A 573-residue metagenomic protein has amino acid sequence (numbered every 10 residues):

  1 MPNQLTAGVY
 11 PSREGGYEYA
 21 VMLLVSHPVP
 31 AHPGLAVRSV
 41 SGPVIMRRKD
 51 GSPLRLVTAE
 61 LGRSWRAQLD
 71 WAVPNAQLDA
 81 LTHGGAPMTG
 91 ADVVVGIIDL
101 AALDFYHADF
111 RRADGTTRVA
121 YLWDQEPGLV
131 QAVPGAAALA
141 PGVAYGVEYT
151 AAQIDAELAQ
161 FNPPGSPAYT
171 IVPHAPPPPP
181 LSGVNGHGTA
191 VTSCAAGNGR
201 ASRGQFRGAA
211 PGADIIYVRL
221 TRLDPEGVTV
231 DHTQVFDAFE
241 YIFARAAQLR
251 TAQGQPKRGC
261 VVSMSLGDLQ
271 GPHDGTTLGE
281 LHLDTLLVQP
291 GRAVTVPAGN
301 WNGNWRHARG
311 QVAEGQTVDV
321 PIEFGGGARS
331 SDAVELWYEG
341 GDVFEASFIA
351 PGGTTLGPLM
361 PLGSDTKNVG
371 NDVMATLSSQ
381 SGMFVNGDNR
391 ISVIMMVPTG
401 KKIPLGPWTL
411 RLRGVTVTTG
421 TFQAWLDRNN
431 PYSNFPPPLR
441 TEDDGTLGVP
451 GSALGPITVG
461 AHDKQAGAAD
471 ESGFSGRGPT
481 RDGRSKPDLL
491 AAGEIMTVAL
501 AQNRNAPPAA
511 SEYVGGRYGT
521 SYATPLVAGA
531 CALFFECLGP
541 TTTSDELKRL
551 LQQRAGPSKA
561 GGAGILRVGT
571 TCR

Functional and structural regions predicted by a protein language model:
P2-V94, A101-R118, G406-W408, T446-V449 (+1 more regions): Autoinhibitory propeptides
L56-S64, V218-L220, F239-D274, P297-A298 (+2 more regions): Short acidic, glycine-rich surface-loop motifs adjacent to enzyme active sites
L81-Q234, Q255-C260, Q289-G291, R329-D332 (+6 more regions): Subtilisin-like serine protease catalytic core
D99, G299, G519: Active-site glycine-centered loops adjacent to acidic/histidine catalytic or metal-binding residues that shape
W123-V130, P134, A138-Q160, N304-K402 (+2 more regions): Extracellular S/T/G-rich loop segment that most often corresponds to the catalytic His/Ser-adjacent loop
A246-D268, R292, N304-H307, E536-R573: C-terminal subdomain of the subtilisin-like protease fold in secreted/lumenal serine endopeptidases
L278-G291: Catalytic-core regions built around general acid/base machinery
V417-N429: Edge beta-strands of jelly-roll/beta-sandwich modules across compartments, strongly enriched in secreted/luminal
